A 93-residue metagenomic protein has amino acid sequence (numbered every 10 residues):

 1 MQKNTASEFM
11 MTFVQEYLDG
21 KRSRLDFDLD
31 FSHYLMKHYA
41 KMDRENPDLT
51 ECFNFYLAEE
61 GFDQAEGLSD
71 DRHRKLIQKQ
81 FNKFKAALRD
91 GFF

Functional and structural regions predicted by a protein language model:
M1-F93: Acidic, Ser/Pro/Thr-rich low-complexity regulatory regions and the short amphipathic helical interaction modules they
